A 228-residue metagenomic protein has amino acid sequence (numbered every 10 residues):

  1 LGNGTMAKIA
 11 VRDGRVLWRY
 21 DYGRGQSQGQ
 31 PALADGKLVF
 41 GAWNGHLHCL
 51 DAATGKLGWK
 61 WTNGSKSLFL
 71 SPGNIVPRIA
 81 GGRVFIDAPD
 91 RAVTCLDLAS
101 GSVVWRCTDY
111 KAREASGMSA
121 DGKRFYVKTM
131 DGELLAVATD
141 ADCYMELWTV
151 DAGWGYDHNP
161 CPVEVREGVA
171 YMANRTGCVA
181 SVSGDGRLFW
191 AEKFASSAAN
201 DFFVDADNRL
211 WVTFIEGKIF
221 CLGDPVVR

Functional and structural regions predicted by a protein language model:
L1-G2, A42-W43, A88-P89, T129-M130 (+2 more regions): Structural signature of WD-repeat beta-propellers
L1-T5, R15-D35, L57-G81, P89 (+4 more regions): Extracytoplasmic beta-rich repeat domains
A7, G14, G41, G58 (+8 more regions): Small side chains
A10-G14, D51-G55, D97-G101, A138-D142 (+2 more regions): Short loop/turn segments that connect beta-strands within beta-propeller blades
M130-E133, T149-S181: Loop/turn-rich, solvent-exposed surfaces of beta-rich toroidal or solenoidal domains
V204-W211, D224-R228: Histidine-/acidic-rich catalytic cores in large beta-rich domains
